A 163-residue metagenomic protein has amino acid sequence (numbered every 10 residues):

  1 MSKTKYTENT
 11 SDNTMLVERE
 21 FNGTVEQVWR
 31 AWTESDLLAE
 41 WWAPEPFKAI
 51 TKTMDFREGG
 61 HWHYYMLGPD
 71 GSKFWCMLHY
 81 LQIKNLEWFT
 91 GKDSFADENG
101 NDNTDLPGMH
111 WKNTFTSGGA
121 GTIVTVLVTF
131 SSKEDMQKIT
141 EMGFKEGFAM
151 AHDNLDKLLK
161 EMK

Functional and structural regions predicted by a protein language model:
M1-K48: Hydrophobic ligand-binding cavity/cleft-lining segments
T10, D102-T104, G118-V124, E146 (+1 more regions): Lipid interaction determinants
E20-T24, L67, I83, T116-G118 (+1 more regions): Solvent-exposed residues in well-ordered beta-strands and their adjoining turns, especially edge/terminal strands
V28, L38, W62, Y80 (+4 more regions): Hydrophobic pocket/interface hotspot
W32, W42, D93, T140 (+1 more regions): Short, flexible helix/strand-to-coil boundary loops that buttress conserved ligand/catalytic motifs in alpha/beta
P44-K48, K52-E58, L67-G119: Hydrophobic-ligand binding "helix-grip"
S94-N99, L127-E134: Short, solvent-exposed aromatic-acidic interface loops
S131-K163: A conserved amphipathic terminal alpha-helix motif
